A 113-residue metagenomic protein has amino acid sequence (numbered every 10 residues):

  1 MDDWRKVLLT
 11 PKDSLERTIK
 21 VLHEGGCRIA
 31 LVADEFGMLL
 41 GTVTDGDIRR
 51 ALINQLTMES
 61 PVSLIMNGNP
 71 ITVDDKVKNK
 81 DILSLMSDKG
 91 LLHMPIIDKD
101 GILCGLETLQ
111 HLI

Functional and structural regions predicted by a protein language model:
M1-I113: Tandem CBS (Cystathionine beta-synthase) repeat/Bateman regulatory domains
